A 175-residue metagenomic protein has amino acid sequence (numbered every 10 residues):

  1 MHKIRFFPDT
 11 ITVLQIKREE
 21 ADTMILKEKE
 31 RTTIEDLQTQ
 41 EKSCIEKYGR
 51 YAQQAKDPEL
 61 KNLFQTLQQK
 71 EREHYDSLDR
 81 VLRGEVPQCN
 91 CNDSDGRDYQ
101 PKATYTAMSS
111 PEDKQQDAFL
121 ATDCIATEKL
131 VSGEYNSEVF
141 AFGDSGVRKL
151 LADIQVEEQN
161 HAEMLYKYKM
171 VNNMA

Functional and structural regions predicted by a protein language model:
F7, L14-E19, R80-T122, A126 (+1 more regions): Carboxylate-rich helix-loop segments that flank metal/cofactor sites and access channels in metalloenzymes
K27-L37, P58-D76, D117-A121, S145-Q159: Alpha-helical scaffold segments that form or flank carboxylate-/histidine-based iron centers
E30-Q54, Q100-L150: Acidic/histidine-rich alpha-helical segments that form the ligand environment of transition-metal centers
P58-D98, Q159-N173: Conserved alpha-helical segments that form or flank metal/cofactor-binding pockets of metalloenzymes
V139, G143-A175: Amphipathic, soluble alpha/beta structural segments
